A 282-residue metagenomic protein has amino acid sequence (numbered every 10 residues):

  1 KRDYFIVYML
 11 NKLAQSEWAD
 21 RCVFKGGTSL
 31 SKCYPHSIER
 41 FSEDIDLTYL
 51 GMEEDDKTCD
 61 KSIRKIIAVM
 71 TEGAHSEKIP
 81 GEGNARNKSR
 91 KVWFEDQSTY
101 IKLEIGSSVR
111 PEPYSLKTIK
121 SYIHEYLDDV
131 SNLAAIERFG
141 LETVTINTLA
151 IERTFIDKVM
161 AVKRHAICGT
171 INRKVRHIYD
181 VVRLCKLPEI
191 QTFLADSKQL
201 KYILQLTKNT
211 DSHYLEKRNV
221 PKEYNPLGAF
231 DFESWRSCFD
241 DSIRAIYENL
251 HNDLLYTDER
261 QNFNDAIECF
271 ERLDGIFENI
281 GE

Functional and structural regions predicted by a protein language model:
K1-C22, C33-E39, L50-E282: Structured mid-to-C-terminal alpha-helical surface segments
F24-S29: Glycine-rich beta-strand-to-loop/alpha-helix junction loops that act as flexible
